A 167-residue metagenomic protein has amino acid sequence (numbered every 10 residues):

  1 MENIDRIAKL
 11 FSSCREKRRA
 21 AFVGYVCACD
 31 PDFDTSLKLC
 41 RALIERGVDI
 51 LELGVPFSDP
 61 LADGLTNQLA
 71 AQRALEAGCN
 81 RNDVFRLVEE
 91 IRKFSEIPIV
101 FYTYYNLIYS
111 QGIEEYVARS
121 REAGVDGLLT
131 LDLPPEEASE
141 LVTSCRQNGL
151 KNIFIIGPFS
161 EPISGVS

Functional and structural regions predicted by a protein language model:
E2-C14, F33, D59-L69, E76-E89 (+3 more regions): Active-site-adjacent beta->alpha loops and helix N-cap segments on the catalytic face of soluble alpha/beta enzymes
A8-D30, G64-A70, I91-Y102: N-terminal small/glycine-rich loop or linker at the start of catalytic domains across soluble metabolic enzymes
F22-S36, V100-G112, I153-S160: Active-site mouth loops of central-metabolism enzymes
V23, D49-E52, L129, I153-F154: Conserved beta-strand positions in the central sheet of alpha/beta enzyme cores
G24, L43, L51-G54, S120: Conserved, mostly hydrophobic/aromatic
C29-D32, D49, P56-P60: Short active-site-proximal "capping" loops at secondary-structure junctions
